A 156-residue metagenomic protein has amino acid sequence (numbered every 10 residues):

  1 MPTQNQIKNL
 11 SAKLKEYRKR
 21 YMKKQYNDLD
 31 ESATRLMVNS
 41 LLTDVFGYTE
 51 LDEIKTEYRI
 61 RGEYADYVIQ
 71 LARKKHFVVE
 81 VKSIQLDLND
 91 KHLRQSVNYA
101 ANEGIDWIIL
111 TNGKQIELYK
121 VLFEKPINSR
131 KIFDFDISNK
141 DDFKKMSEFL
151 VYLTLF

Functional and structural regions predicted by a protein language model:
M1-W107, Q115-F156: A short, conserved, highly charged catalytic patch centered on acidic carboxylates
